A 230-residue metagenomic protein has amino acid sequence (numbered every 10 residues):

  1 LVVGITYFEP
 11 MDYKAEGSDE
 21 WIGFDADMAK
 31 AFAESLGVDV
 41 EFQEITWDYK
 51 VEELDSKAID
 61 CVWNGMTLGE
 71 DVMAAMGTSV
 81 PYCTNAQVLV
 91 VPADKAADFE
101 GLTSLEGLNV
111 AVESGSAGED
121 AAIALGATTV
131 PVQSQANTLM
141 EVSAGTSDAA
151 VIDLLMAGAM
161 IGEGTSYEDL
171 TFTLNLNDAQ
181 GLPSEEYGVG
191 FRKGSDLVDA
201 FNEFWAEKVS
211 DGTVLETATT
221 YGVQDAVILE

Functional and structural regions predicted by a protein language model:
L1-G65: Extracytoplasmic small-molecule ligand-binding "clamshell" domains of the periplasmic binding protein/Venus flytrap
V2, G37-D39, S56-N64, L108 (+2 more regions): Alpha-to-beta junction loops
D12-S18, A29-G37, A117-Q135, L139 (+1 more regions): Ligand-binding cleft/hinge of the Venus flytrap
A26-D27, F42-E53, A97, G115 (+1 more regions): Short helix-initiation/N-cap motifs at beta->coil->alpha
F32, L54-D55, L105, V142-S143 (+2 more regions): Hydrophobic residues within well-ordered alpha-helices
T84-V91, G158, G162-W205, D225-E230: Periplasmic-binding protein-like
P92-N109: Flexible hinge/capping segments at coil-to-helix
A117-V132, D169-T173, A200-E230: Ligand-binding clefts/hinges and TM-proximal coupling segments of bilobed small-molecule sensing domains
